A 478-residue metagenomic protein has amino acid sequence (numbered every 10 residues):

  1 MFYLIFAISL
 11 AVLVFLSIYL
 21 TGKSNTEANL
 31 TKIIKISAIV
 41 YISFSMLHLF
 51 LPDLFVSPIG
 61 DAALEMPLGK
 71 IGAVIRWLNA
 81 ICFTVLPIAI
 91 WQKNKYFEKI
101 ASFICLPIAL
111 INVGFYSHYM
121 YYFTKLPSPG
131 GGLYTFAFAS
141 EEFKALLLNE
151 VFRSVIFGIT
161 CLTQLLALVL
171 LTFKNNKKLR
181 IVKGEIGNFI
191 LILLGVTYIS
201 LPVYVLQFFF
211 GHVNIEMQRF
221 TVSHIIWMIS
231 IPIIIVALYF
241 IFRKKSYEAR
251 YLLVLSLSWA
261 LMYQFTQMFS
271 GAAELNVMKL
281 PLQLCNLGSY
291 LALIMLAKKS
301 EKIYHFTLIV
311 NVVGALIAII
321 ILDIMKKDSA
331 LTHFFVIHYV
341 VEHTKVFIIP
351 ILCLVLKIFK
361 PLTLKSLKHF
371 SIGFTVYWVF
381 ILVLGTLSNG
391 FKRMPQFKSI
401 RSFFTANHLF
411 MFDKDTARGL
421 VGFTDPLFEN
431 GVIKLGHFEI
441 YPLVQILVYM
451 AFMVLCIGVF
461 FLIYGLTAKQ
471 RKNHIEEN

Functional and structural regions predicted by a protein language model:
M1-I8, F50-P87, A260-M278, Y304 (+1 more regions): Alpha-helical transmembrane segments and their immediate interhelical/interface regions in integral membrane proteins
F2-Y3, A137-C161, H212-I229, K368-S371 (+2 more regions): Membrane-interface transmembrane-helix boundary segments in multi-pass integral membrane proteins
F6-I18, I75-A89, R153-T172, I226-Y239 (+3 more regions): Hydrophobic cores of alpha-helical transmembrane segments in multi-pass inner/ER membrane proteins, independent
Y19-S24, H48-A63, Y116-K125, V203-N214 (+3 more regions): Juxtamembrane "helix-exit" motif on the non-cytosolic side of transmembrane helices
N25-I42, N94-L106, V182-I192, K245-S258 (+3 more regions): Membrane-interfacial loop-to-transmembrane alpha-helix junctions, especially the N-terminal start
Y41-F50, L106-H118, G195-V205, S258-M268 (+2 more regions): Aromatic-anchored segments of alpha-helical transmembrane domains
L51, K245-A292: A glycine-rich, hydrophobic loop/mini-helix early in the fold
S57-K70, S117-V151, S329-L331, F397-I400: Interfacial non-cytosolic loop connecting adjacent transmembrane helices
